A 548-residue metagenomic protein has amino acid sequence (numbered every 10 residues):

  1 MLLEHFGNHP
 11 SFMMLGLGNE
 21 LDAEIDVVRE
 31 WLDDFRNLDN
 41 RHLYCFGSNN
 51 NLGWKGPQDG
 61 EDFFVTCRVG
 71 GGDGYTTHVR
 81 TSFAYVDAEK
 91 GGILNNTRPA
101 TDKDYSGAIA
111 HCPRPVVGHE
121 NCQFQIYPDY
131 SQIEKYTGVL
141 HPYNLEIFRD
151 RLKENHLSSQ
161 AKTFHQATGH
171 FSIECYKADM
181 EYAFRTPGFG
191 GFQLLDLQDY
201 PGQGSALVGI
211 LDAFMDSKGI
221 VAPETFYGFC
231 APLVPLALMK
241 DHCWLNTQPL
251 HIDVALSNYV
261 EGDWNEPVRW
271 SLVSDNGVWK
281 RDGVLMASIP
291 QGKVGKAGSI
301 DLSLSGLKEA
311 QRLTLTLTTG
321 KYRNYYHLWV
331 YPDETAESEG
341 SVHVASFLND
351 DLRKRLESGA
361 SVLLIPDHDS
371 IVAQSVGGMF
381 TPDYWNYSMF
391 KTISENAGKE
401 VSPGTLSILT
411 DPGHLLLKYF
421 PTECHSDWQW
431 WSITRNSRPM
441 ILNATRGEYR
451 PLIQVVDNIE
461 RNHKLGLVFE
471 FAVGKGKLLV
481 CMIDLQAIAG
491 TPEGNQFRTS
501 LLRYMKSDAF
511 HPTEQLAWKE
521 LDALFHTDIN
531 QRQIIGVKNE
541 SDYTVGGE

Functional and structural regions predicted by a protein language model:
M1-I210: Substrate-binding/catalytic cleft of secreted carbohydrate-active enzymes, primarily glycoside hydrolases
E24-V27, W54-K55, I365, S370-V376 (+1 more regions): Extracytoplasmic/secreted cell-surface and envelope-processing proteins
L38, L195-Y259, E266-V268, I529-R532: Aromatic-rich peripheral "rim/lid" segments of glycoside hydrolase catalytic domains that contact and position glycan
A88-K103, I371, K391-P492, A509-G547: Catalytic beta-strand/loop cores that center a nucleophilic Ser/Cys/Thr and support acyl-enzyme chemistry
Q248-S288, A297-S303, A310-T319: Beta-strand-rich binding/interaction modules
G320-Y325: Short, exposed coil/turn segments at beta-strand boundaries within extracellular/luminal domains
Y326-L348: Low-complexity, Pro/Ser/Thr- and charge-rich linker/hinge segments at domain boundaries
G340-S388, K475-K477, C481, L501: Short alpha-beta junction capping motif
